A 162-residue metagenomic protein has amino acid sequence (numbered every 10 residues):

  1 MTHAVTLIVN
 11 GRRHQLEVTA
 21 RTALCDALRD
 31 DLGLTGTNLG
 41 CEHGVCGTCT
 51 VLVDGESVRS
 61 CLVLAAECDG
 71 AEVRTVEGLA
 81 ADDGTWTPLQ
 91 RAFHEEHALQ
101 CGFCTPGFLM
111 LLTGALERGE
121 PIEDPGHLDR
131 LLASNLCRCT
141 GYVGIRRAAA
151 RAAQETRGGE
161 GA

Functional and structural regions predicted by a protein language model:
M1-A162: Signature of N-terminal electron-transfer/Fe-S-associated modules in redox systems
